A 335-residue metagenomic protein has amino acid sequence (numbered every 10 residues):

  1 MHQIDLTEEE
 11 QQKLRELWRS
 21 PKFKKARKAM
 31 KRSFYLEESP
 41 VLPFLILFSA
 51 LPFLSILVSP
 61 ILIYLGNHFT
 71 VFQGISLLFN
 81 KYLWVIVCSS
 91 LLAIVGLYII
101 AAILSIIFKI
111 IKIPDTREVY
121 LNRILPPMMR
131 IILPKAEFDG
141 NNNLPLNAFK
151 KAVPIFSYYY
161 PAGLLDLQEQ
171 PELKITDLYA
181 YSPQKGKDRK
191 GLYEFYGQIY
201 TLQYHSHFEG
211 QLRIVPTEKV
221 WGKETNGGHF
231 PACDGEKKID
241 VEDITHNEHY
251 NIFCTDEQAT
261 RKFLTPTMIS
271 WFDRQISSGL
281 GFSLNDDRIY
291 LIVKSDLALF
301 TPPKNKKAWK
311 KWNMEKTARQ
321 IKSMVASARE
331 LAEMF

Functional and structural regions predicted by a protein language model:
M1-P43: Cytosolic juxtamembrane N-terminal segments of multi-pass membrane proteins
E8-W18, K112-L133, E137: Membrane-interface amphipathic/juxtamembrane segments adjacent to transmembrane helices
S20-F23, N80, A93, I113 (+2 more regions): Polar helix-capping/helix-linker motif
P40-L54: Select subsegments of transmembrane alpha-helices in polytopic membrane proteins, especially boundary-proximal
L51-S59, G96: Hydrophobic alpha-helical transmembrane segments in multi-pass membrane proteins
I61-Y98: Hydrophobic alpha-helical transmembrane segments
L65-F69, Y98-I124: Transmembrane-cytosolic junction motif
P126, I132-F335: Charged, low-complexity intrinsically disordered regions
